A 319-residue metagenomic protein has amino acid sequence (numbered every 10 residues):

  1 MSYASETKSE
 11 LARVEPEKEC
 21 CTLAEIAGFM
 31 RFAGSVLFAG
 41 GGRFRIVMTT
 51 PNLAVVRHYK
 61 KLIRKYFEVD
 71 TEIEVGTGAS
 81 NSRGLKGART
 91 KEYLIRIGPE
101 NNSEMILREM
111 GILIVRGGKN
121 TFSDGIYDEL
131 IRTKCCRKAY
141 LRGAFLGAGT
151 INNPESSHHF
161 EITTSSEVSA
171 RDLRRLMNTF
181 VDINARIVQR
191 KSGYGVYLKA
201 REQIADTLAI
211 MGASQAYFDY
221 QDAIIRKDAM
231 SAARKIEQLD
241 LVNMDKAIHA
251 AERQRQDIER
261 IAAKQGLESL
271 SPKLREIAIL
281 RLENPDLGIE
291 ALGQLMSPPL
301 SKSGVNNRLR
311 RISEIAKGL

Functional and structural regions predicted by a protein language model:
M1-R45, T49-Y59, L295: N-terminal, positively charged regions that mediate nucleic acid binding
E15-L23, L130-R137, E268-P272: Structural motif
A24-F32, A139-G147, I279: Short, hydrophobic/amphipathic alpha-helical patches that form generic packing surfaces within helical domains
G40-V47, E155-S157, G288-E290: Short acidic, hydrophobic short linear motifs in intrinsically disordered regions
M48-T50, I162-S165, L295-L300: Short helix-coil junctions and helix-kink-helix linkers
R57, K61-R89, L94-Y220: DNA-contacting interfaces and partner/effector-binding or oligomerization modules in DNA-centric proteins
D206, I210-R310: Extended mid-to-C-terminal alpha-helical interaction segments
L309-L319: Short, solvent-exposed alpha-helical "recognition" segments
